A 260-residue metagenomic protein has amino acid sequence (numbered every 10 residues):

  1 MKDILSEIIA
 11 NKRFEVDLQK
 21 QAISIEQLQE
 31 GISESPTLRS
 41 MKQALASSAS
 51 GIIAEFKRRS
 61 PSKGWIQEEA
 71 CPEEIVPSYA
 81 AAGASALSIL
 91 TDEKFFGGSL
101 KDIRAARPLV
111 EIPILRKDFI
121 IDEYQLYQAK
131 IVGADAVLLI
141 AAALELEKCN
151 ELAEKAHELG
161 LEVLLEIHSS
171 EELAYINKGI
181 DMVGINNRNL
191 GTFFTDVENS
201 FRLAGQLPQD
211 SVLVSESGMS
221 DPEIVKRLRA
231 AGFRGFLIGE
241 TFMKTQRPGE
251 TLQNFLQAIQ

Functional and structural regions predicted by a protein language model:
K2-Q67: An N-cap/entry alpha-helix motif that binds or orients negatively charged groups
I8, A54, Y79, L87 (+5 more regions): Conserved, mostly hydrophobic/aromatic
N11, K57-R59, D92, F119 (+5 more regions): Active-site beta-loop-alpha junctions enriched in small/polar residues
F56, K63-L164, S170-Y175, S200-L203: N-terminal active-site wall of soluble small-molecule enzyme domains
I121-V132, S169-G179, S215-I238: Catalytic cores of alpha/beta
Q128-K148, I185-F194, F233-L252: Glycine-rich phosphate-binding active-site loops on the catalytic face of alpha/beta enzymes
L203-Q206, R229, K244-Q260: C-terminal helical cap(s) of enzyme catalytic domains, especially alpha/beta-barrels
